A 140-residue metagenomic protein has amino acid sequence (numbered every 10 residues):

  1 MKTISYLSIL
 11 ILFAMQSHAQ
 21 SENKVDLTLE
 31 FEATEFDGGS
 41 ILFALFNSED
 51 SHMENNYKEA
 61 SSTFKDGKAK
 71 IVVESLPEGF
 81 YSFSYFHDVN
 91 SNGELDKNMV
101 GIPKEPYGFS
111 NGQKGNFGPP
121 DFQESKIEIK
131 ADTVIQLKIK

Functional and structural regions predicted by a protein language model:
M1-K24: Bacterial Sec-dependent N-terminal signal peptides
V25-A33: A short, amphipathic beta-strand motif
F36-S51: Short, ordered, surface-exposed loop/turn motifs in non-cytosolic proteins
S62-G67, I129: Short proline/glycine- and polar residue-rich coil/turn motifs
G67, V72, L76-F80: A glycine-anchored, Pro-Gly-centered beta-turn/N-cap motif
Y81-Y85: A short tyrosine-centered beta-strand micro-motif
V89-D96: Acidic, glycine-anchored loop motifs typical of Ca2+
E105-K140: Extracellular beta-sheet/turn segments enriched in Thr/Pro/Gly and aliphatic residues
